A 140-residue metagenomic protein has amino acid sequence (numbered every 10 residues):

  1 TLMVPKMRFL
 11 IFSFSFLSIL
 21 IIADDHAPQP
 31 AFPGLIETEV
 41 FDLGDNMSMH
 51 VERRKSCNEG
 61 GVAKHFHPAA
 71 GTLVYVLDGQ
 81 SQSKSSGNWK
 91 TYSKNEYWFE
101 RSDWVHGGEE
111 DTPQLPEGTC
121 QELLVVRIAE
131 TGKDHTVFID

Functional and structural regions predicted by a protein language model:
T1-M7: N-terminal secretory signal peptides that target proteins for export/translocation
F9-S15, I19-H50, T91, F99 (+2 more regions): A short, N-terminal "cap"/entry segment at the start of jelly-roll beta-barrel domains of the cupin/DSBH fold
G44-N46, H67-P68, Y75, K90-T91 (+1 more regions): Extracellular/periplasmic catalytic domains that process cell-envelope and extracellular macromolecules
S56, S86-V105: Short acidic-glycine-tyrosine-enriched beta hairpin
C57-Y75: A short beta-loop-beta micro-motif enriched in histidine and acidic residues
G61-A63, Q82, W98-Q114: Histidine-centered metal-chelating micro-motifs
A69-G87: Glycine- and acidic-residue-biased ligand/ion/polar-headgroup-sensing regions
N88, D103-D134: Ligand-binding loop in jelly-roll beta-barrel domains
